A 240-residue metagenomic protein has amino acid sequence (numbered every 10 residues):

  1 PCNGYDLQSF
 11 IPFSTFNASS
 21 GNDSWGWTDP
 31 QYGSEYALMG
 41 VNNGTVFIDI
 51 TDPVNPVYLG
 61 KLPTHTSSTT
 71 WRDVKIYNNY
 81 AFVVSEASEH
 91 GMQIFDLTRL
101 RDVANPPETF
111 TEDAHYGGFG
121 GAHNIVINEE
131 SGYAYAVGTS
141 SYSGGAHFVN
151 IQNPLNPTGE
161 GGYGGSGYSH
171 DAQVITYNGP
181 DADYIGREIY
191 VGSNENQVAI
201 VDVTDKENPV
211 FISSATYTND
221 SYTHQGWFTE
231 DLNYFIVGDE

Functional and structural regions predicted by a protein language model:
P1-E240: Feature marking well-ordered beta-strand scaffolds used for ligand recognition
